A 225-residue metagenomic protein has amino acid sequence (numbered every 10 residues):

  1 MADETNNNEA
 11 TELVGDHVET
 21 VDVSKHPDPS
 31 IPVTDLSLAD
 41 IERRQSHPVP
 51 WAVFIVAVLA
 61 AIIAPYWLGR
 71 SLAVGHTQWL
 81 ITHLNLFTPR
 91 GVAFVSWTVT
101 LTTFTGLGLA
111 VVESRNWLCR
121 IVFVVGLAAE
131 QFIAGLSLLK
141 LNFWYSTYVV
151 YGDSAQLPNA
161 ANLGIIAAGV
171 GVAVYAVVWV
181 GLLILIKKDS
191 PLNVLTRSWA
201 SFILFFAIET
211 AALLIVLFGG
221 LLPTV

Functional and structural regions predicted by a protein language model:
M1-A57, T82-L84: N-terminal juxtamembrane cytosolic/stromal segments of multi-pass membrane proteins
A39-V58, S114-G126, V194-L204: Alpha-helical transmembrane segments and their helix-start/interface "positive-inside/aromatic belt" motifs in integral
A64-W79, A134-Y151, F218-L222: Membrane-helix interface motif
L72-V92: Perimembrane loop-to-helix junctions flanking transmembrane segments
L86-L118, G181-L182: Canonical alpha-helical transmembrane segments
C119-L182: Membrane-proximal helix-loop-helix units in multi-pass membrane proteins
V177-W199: Membrane-helix boundary connector in multi-pass membrane proteins
T210-V225: Juxtamembrane boundary at the C-terminal end of a transmembrane helix
